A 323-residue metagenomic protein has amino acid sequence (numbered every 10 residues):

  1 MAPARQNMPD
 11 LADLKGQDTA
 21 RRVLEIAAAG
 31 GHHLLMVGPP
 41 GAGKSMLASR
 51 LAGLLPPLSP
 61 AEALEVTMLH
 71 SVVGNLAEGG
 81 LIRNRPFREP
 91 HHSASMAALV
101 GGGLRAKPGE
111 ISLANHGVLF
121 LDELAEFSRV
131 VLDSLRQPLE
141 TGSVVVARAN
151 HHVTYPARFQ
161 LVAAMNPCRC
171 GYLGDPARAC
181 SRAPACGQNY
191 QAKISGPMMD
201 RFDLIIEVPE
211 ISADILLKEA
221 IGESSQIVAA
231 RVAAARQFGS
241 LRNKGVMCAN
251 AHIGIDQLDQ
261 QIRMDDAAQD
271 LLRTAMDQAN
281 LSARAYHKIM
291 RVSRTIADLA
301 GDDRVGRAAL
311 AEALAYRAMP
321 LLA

Functional and structural regions predicted by a protein language model:
M1-I26, G30, L58-I111: P-loop NTPase nucleotide-binding/switch module
M1-L34, A42, A147, A285-Y286 (+1 more regions): Peripheral, non-AAA+ core regions of ATP-driven protein-machinery
L35-G79, T141: Walker A/P-loop
G38, G101, E123: The Walker A (P-loop) glycine that initiates the GxxxxGKT/S ATP-binding motif of P-loop NTPases
R105-A106, R129-A323: Basic, amphipathic alpha-helical bundle interface domains used for macromolecular binding and assembly
H116, D122-E123, S134: Walker B catalytic acidic pair
